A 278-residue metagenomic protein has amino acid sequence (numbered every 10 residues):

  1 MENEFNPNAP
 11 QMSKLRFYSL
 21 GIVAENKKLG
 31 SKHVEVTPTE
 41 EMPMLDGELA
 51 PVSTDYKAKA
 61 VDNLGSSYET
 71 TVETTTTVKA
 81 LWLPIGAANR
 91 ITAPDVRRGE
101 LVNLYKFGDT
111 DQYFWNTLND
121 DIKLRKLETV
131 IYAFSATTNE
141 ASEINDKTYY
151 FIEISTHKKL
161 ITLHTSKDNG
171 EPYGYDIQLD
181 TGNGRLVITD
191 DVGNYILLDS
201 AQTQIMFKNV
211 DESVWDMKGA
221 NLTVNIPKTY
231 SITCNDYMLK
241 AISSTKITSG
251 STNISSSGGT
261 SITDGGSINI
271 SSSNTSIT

Functional and structural regions predicted by a protein language model:
M1-S249, S255-S256: Hydrophobic packing positions characteristic of elongated beta-solenoid/beta-helix-type spike/fiber shafts
N253, G259-T278: Long terminal segments
